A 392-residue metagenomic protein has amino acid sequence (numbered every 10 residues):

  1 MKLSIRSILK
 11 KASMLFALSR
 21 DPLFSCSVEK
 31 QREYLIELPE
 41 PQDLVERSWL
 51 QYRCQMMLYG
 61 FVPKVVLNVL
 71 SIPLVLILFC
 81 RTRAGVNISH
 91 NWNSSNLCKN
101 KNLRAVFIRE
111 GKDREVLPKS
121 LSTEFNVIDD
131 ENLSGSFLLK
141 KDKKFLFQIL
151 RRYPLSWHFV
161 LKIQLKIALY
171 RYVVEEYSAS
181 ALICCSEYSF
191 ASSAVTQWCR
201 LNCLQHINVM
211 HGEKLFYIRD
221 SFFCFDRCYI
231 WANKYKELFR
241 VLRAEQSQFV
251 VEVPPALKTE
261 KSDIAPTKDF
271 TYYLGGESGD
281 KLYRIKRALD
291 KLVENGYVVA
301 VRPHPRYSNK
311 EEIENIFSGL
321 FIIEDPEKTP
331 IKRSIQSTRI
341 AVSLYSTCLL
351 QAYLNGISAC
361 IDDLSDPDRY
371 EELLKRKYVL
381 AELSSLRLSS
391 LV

Functional and structural regions predicted by a protein language model:
M1-V392: Catalytic-core helical/loop segments in enzymes performing group transfer/polymerization on anionic/lipid-linked
